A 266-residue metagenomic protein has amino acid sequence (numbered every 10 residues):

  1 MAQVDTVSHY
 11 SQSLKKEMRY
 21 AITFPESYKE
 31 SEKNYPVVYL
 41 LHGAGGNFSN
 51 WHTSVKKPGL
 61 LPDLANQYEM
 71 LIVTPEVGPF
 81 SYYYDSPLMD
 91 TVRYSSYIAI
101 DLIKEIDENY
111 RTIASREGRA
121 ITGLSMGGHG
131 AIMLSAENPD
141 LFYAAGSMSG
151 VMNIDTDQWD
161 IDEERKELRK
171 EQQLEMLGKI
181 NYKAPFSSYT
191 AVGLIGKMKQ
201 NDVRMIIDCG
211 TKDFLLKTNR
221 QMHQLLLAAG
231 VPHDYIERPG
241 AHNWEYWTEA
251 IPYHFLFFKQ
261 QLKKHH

Functional and structural regions predicted by a protein language model:
M1-H266: Non-catalytic cap/lid and distal C-terminal segments of serine-dependent acyl enzymes
